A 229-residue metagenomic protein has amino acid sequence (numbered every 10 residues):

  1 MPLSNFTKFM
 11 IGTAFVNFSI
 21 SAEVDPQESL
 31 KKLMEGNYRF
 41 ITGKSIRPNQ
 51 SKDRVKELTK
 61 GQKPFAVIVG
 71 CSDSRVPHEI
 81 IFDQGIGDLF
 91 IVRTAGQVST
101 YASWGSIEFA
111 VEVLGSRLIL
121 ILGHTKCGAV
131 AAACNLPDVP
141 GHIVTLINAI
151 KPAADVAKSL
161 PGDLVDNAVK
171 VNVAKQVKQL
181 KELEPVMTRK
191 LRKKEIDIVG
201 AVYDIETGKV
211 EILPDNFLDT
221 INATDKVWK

Functional and structural regions predicted by a protein language model:
S4-G12: Sec-dependent signal peptide recognition, specifically the positively charged N-region followed immediately by
G12-S19: Hydrophobic h-region of N-terminal signal peptides that target proteins for export in Gram-negative bacteria
I20-K63, I86-G87, G96-L114, A131-K229: Divalent-metal-activated hydrolytic enzyme cores
G70-R75, A95-V98, H124: Short glycine-enriched loops at secondary-structure junctions
R75-V92: Catalytic core of membrane glycerolipid acyltransferases/transacylases, capturing the structured, soluble-facing
I121: Conserved functional hotspot residues or short segments at active or partner-binding sites across diverse domains
